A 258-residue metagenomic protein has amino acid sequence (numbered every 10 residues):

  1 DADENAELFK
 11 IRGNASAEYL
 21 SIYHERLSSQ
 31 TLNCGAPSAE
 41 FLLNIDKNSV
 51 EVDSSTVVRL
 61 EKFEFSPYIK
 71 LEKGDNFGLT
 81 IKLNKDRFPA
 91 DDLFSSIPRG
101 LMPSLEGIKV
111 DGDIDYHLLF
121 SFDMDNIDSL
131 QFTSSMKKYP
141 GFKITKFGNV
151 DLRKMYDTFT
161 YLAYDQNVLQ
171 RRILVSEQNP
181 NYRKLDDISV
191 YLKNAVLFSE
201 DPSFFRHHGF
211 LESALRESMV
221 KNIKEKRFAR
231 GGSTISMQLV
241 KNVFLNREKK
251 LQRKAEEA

Functional and structural regions predicted by a protein language model:
D1-A258: Juxtamembrane regions of bacterial inner-membrane/periplasmic proteins, predominantly the peptidoglycan biogenesis
